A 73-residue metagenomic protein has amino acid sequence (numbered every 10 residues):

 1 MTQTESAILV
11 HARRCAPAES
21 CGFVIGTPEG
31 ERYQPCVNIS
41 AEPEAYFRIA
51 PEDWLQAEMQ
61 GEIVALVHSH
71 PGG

Functional and structural regions predicted by a protein language model:
M1-I63, P71-G73: Conserved beta-strand-loop surface patch within small alpha/beta domains used for substrate/adaptor or ligand engagement
